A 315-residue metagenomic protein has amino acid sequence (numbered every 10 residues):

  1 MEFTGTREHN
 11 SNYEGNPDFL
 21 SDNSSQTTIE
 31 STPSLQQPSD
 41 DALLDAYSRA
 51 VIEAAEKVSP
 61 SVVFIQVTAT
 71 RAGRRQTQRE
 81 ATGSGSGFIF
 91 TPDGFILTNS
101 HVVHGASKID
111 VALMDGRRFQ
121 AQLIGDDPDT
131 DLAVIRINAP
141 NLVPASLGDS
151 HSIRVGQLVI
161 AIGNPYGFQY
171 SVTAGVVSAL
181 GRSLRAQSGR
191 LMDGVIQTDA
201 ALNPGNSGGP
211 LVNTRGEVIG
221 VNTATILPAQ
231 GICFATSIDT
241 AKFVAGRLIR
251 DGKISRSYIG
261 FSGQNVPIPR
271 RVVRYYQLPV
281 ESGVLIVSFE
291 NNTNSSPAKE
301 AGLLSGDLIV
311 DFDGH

Functional and structural regions predicted by a protein language model:
E2-S282, A301: Serine-dependent protease modules
I96-L97, S295-H315: Conserved PDZ fold ligand-binding element
G283-L285, L308: Ordered hydrophobic segments in well-structured contexts
I286-E290, S295: Cytosolic Rossmann-like ligand/nucleotide-binding regulatory domains
